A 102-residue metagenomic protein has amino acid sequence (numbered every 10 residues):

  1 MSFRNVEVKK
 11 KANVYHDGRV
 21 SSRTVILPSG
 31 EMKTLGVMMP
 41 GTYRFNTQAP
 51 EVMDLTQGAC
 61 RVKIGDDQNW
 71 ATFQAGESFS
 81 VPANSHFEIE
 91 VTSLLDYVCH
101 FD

Functional and structural regions predicted by a protein language model:
M1-G30: A short, N-terminal "cap"/entry segment at the start of jelly-roll beta-barrel domains of the cupin/DSBH fold
I26-Q48, S80-A83: Conserved short histidine dyad/triad with adjacent acidic residue
I26-S29, V62-D66, F101: Short acidic, glycine-rich loop/turn motifs
L35-V37, Y43-Q48, I64, W70-T72 (+1 more regions): Short histidine-centered beta-strand/loop micro-motifs that create catalytic or ligand/metal-coordination sites
Y43, A59-K63, S78: Short beta-strand segments in beta-sandwich/barrel cores
T47-V62: Short, conserved beta-strand element in jelly-roll/cupin
D67-N84: Short acidic-glycine-tyrosine-enriched beta hairpin
P82-D102: Ligand-binding loop in jelly-roll beta-barrel domains
